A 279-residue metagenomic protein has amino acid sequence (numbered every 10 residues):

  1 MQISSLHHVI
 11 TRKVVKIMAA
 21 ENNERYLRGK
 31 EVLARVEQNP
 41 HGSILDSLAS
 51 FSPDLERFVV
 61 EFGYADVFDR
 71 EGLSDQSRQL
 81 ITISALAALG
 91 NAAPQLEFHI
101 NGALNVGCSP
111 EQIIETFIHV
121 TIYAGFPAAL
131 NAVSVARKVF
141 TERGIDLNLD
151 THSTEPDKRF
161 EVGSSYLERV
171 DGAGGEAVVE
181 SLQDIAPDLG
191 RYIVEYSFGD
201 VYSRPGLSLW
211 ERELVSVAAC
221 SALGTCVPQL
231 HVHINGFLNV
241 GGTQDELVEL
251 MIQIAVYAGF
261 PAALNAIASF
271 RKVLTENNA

Functional and structural regions predicted by a protein language model:
H8-Q76, A129-L209, N239, P261-A279: Acidic, glycine/proline-rich low-complexity segments that act as flexible tails and inter-domain linkers
S74, A92, G107-I113, S208 (+1 more regions): Helix N-cap / loop-to-helix initiation motif
R78-A87, T116-F117, E211-S221, L230 (+1 more regions): Short, structured motif recognition centered on aromatic/hydrophobic residues
A87-A88, V106, H119-F126, S221 (+2 more regions): A short structural micro-motif
P94, H99-I100, L104-D157, A255: Hydrophobic, ordered structural segments
I100-L104, F117-I118, G199, H231-L238 (+2 more regions): Amphipathic alpha-helical segments within well-ordered protein domains
I193-G199, G224, P228-H231, E246-I252 (+2 more regions): Long compositionally biased, domain-poor regions of proteins
